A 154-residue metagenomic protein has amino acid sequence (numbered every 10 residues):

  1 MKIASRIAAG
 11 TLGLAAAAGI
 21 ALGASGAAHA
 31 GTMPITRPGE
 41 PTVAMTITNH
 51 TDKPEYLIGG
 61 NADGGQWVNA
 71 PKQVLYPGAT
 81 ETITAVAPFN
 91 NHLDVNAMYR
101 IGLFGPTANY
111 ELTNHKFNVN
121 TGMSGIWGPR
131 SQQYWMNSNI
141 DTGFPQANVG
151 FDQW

Functional and structural regions predicted by a protein language model:
K2-G13, G23-W154: Intrinsically disordered, low-complexity segments enriched in small/polar residues
G19-I20: Sequence/structural signature of long amphipathic alpha-helices that form protein-protein interaction faces
